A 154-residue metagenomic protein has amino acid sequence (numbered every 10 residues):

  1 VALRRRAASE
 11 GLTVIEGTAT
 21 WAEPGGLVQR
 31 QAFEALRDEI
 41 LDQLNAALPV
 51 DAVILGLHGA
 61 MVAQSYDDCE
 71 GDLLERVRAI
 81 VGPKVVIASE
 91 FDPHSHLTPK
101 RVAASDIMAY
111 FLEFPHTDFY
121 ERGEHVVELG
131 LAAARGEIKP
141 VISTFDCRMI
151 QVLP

Functional and structural regions predicted by a protein language model:
V1-Q43: N-terminal glycine-rich anion-binding loop in soluble enzyme alpha/beta folds
S9-E16, A103-D106, I138-F145: Short, compositionally biased low-complexity segments
T13, T18-T20, T98, T117 (+1 more regions): Residue-identity detector for threonine
A19-P24, L55-G56, S95, T144-Q151: Short, glycine/charge-rich beta-strand/loop segments that flank catalytic centers and engage negatively charged groups
R30-R37, L44-R135: Active-site histidine-anchored catalytic micro-motif
A134-P154: Internal, active-site/partner-interface "lid" segment
